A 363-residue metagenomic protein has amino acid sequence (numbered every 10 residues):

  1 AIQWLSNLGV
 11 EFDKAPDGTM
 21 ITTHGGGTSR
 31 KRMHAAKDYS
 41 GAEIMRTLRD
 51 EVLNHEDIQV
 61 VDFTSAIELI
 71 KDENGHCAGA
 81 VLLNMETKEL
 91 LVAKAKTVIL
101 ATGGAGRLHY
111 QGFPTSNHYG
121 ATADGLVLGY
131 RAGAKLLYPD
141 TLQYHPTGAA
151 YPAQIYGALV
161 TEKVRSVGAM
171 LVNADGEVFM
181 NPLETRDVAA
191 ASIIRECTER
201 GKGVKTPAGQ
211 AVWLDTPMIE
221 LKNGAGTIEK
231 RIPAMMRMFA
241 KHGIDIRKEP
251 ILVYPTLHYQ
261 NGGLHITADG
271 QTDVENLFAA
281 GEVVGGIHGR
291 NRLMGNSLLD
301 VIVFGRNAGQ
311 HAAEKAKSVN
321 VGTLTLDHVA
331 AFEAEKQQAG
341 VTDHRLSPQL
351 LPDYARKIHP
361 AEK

Functional and structural regions predicted by a protein language model:
I2-G18, Q59, K135-Y138, N181 (+2 more regions): A short alpha-helix-loop-beta-strand transition element characteristic of N-terminal alpha/beta dinucleotide-binding
W4, V10-K31, D72-E73, V172-L183 (+4 more regions): Glycine- and aromatic-enriched mobile tails/lids
W4-E89, K94, A101, H109 (+3 more regions): Conserved redox-cofactor binding core of oxidoreductases
A35-Y39, E86, L90, G112-G120 (+3 more regions): Alpha-helix capping and helix-loop boundary segments enriched in small/acidic/polar residues
I67-L83, R231-V284: A glycine-rich dinucleotide-binding beta-alpha-beta segment and adjacent secondary-structure elements that constitute
A93-T122, F278-G289: Catalytic-site beta-strand/loop segments enriched in glycine and acidic/polar residues
A105-P114, D124-L126, Y130-G148, K317-N320: Glycine-rich phosphate/pyrophosphate-binding loops and their adjacent beta-strand/loop elements at enzyme active sites
A134-D245, E249, S297, I302 (+1 more regions): An anion/pyrophosphate-binding glycine-rich loop and adjacent beta-alpha core in soluble alpha-beta enzymes
